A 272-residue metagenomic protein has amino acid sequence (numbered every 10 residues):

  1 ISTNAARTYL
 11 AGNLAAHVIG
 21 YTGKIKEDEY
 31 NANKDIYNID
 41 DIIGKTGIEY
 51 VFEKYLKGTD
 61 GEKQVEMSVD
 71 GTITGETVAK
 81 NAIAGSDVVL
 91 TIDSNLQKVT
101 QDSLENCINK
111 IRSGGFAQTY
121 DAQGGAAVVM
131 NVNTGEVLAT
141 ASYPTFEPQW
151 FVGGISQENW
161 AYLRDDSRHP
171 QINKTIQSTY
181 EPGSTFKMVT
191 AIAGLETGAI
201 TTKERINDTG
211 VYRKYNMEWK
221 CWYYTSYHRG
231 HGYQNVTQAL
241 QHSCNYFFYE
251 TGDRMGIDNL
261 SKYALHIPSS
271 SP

Functional and structural regions predicted by a protein language model:
I1-G85, D102, N109: Small/polar-residue-rich segments within soluble enzyme cores
I1-T3, D28-E29, S113-G114, L260 (+1 more regions): Short secondary-structure capping/junction motifs at helix and strand boundaries
L14, N95, T185: Residue-level recognition of oxygen-bearing side chains
K24-D28, D102-G114, T145-F146, K214 (+1 more regions): Short regulatory "switch" loops immediately downstream of catalytic or recognition motifs within protein catalytic
Y55, T59, S103, C107 (+3 more regions): Alpha-helix boundary/capping residues
M67-A79, I92, Y120, G125-V128 (+2 more regions): Beta-lactam-recognizing serine transpeptidase/beta-lactamase-like catalytic domain environment
I73-G125: Conserved, well-ordered alpha-helix/loop/beta-strand core segments that scaffold catalytic motifs
